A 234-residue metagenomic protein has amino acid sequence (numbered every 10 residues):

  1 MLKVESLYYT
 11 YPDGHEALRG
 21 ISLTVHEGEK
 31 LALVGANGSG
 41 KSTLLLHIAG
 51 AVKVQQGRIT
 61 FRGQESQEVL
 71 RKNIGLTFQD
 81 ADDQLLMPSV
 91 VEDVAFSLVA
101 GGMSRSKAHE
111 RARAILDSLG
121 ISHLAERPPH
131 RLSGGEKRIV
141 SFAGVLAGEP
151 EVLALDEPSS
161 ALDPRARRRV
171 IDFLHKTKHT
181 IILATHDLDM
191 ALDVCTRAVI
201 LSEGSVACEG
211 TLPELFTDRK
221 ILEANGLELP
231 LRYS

Functional and structural regions predicted by a protein language model:
A49: Helix-to-loop junction immediately C-terminal to a conserved catalytic motif
Q56-L70: Conserved ABC transporter NBD signature motif
S106-L124: Conserved ABC ATPase "signature" region
P128-L132, E136: Conserved ABC ATPase signature
T185-H186: H-loop/switch region of ABC-family ATPase nucleotide-binding domains
A191-D193: A short, surface-exposed alpha-helical micro-motif characterized by mixed small hydrophobic and charged/polar residues
S205-E228: Conserved beta-strand-loop-alpha-helix hinge in the C-terminal portion of ABC ATPase nucleotide-binding domains
